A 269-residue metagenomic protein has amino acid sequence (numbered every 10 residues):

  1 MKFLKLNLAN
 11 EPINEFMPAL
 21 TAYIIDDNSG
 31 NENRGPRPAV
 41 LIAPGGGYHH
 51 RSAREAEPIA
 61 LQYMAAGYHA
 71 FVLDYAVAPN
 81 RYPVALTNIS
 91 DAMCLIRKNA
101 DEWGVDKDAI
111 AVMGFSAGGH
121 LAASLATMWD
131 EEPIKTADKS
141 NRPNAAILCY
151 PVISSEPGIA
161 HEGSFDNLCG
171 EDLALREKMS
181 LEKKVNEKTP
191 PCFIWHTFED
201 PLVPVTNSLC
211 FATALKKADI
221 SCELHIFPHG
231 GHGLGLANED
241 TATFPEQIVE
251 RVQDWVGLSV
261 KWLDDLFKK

Functional and structural regions predicted by a protein language model:
M1-G35, P157, V249-Q253: N-terminal cap/lid segment of alpha/beta-hydrolase-fold proteins
R34, A53-F71: Short amphipathic alpha-helix adjacent to the substrate-entry channel of hydrolases
P36-G45: Short beta-strand element of the alpha/beta-hydrolase
R51-A53, L73-K107, V249-R251: Catalytic nucleophile-loop/oxyanion-hole region of alpha/beta-hydrolase and closely related hydrolase-like folds
D91-S164, D172-R176: Primarily recognizes the serine-hydrolase "nucleophile elbow" in alpha/beta-hydrolase and SGNH/GDSL folds
K188, I194-H196, D200: Short beta-strand/loop motif that positions the catalytic acidic residue of the alpha/beta-hydrolase fold
P201-C210: Conserved alpha/beta-hydrolase "acid-adjacent" motif
K216-K269: C-terminal catalytic histidine-bearing segment of alpha/beta-hydrolase fold enzymes
